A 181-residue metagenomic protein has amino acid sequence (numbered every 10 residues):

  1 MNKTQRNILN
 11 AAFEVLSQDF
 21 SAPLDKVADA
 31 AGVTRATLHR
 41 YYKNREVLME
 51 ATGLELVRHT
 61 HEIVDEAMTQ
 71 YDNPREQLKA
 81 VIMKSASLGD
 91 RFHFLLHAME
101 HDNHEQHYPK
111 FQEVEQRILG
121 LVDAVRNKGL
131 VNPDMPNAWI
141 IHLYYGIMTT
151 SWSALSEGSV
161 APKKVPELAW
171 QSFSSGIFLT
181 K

Functional and structural regions predicted by a protein language model:
M1-Q18, A22-A30, V47-E50: Basic, helix-initiating cap at the start of DNA-binding domains
G32-Y42: Short hydrophobic/aromatic patch on the recognition helix
K43-N44, L54: Residue-level detection of the helix-turn-helix DNA-binding "recognition helix"
A51, E62-R91: Hydrophobic alpha-helical connector segments
E76, P109, N127-L143, P162-E167: All-alpha amphipathic helical-bundle segments outside canonical DNA-binding/catalytic cores that form hydrophobic
A86-L119: Short secondary-structure transition hinges
Q116, G120-K128, S153-K181: C-terminal peripheral helix-coil segments that are non-catalytic and often amphipathic
